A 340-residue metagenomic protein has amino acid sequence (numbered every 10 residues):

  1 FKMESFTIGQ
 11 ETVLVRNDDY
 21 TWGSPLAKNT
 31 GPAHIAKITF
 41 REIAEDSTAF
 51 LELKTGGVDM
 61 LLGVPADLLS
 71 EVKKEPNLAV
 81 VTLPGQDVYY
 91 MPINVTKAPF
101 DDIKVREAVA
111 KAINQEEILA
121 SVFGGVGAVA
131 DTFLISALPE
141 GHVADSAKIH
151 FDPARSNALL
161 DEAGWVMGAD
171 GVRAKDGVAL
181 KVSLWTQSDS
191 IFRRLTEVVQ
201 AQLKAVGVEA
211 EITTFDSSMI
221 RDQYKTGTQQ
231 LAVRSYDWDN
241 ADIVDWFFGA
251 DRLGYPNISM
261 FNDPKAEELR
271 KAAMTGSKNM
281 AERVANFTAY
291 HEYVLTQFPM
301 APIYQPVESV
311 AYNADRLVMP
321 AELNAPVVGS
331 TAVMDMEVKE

Functional and structural regions predicted by a protein language model:
F1, N94, F100, V129-A169 (+1 more regions): Structural transition elements
F1-E45, L69-D87, A169, S188: Aromatic-rich, solvent-exposed beta-strand/loop patch
T7, E11, A112-H142, A154-S156 (+2 more regions): Detector for C-terminal structural segments
V15-G23, G85-A108, A112, S121 (+3 more regions): A bilobed periplasmic-binding-protein/Venus flytrap-type ligand-binding module shared by bacterial periplasmic
T30-R41, D176-L184, A201-F215: A local structural motif
T39-E42, P92-A98, V105-A108, E140-I149 (+3 more regions): Second-shell loop/turn segments in exported
T39-L51, V64-D67, I212-D222: Short helix-initiation/N-cap motifs at beta->coil->alpha
S47-G57, K74-E75, I103-K104, E197-V206 (+1 more regions): Short helices/loops that flank or line small-molecule/ion binding pockets
